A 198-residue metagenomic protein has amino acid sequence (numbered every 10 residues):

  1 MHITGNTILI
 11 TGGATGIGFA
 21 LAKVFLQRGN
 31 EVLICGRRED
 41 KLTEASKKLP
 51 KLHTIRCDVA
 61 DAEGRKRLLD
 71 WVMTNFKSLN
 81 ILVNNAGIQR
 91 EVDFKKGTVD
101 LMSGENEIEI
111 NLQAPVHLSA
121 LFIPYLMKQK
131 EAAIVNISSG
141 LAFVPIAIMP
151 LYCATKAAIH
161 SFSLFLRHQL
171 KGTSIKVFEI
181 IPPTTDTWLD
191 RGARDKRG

Functional and structural regions predicted by a protein language model:
T7, A14-G16: Conserved glycine-rich cofactor-binding loop
C57-L68: The beta1-alpha1 cofactor-binding region of Rossmann-like NAD(H)/NADP(H)-dependent oxidoreductases
Q89-E105, I148-L151: Conserved mid-core segment of classical short-chain dehydrogenase/reductases
S119, T155: Active-site helix of classical SDR
S139: Residue(s) in the substrate-gating loop at a strand-loop-helix junction that position the organic substrate next
P145-C153, F165, A193: Active-site loop-to-helix junction immediately N-terminal to the catalytic Tyr of the SDR YXXXK motif in Rossmann-fold
S161, R167-G198: SDR active-site lid
